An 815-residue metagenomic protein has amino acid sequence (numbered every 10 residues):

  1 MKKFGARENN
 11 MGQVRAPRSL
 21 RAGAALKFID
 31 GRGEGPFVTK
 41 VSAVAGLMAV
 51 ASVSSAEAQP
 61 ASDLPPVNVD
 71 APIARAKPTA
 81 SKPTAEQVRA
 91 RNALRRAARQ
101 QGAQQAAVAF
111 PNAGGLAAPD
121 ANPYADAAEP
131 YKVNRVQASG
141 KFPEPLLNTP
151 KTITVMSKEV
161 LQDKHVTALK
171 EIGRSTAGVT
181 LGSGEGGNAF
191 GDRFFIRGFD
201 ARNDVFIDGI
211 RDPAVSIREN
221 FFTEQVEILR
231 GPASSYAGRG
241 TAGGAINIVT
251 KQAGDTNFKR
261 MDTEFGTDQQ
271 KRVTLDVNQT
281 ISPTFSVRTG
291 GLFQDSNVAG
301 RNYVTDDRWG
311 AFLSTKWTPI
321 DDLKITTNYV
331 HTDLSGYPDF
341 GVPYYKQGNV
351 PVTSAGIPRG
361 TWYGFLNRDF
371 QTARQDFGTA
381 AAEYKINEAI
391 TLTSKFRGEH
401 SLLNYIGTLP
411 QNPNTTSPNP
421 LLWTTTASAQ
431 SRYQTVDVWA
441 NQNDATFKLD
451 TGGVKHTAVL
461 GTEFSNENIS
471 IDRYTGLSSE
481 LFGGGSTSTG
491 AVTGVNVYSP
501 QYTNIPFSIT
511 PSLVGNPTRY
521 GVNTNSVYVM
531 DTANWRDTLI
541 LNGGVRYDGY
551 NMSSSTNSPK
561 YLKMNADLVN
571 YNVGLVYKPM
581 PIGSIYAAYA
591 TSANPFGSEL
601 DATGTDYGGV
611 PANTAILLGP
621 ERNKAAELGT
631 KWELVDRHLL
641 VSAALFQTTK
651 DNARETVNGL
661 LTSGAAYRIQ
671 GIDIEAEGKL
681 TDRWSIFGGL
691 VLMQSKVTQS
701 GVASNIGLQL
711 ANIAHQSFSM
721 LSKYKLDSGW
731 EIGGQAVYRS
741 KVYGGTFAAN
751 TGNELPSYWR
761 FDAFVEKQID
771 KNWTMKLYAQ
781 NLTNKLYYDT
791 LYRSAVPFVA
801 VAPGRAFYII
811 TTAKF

Functional and structural regions predicted by a protein language model:
P72-T256, L628: Acidic, small-polar-rich N-terminal luminal/periplasmic segments of exported/outer-membrane proteins
F222-E224, S235-A311, P319-L323, D376 (+1 more regions): Outer-membrane beta-barrel translocator/receptor signature
Q294-A299, A311-T318, D322-K385, H400-V436 (+4 more regions): Acidic/polar loop-and-plug regions of large Gram-negative outer-membrane beta-barrel proteins
K316-I320, V436, K455-E467, T518-K650 (+3 more regions): Structural signature of Gram-negative outer-membrane beta-barrels, strongest in the C-terminal barrel of TonB-dependent
G378-H400, A429-S555: Face-selective signature of the C-terminal outer-membrane beta-barrel domain
E383-N387, T391-R397, S401-G407, I585-Y586 (+4 more regions): Membrane-embedded beta-barrel scaffold of Gram-negative outer-membrane proteins
S642-T649, T662-F747, T783, T812: Gram-negative outer-membrane beta-barrel transporters
Y738-F747, E766-F815: C-terminal beta-signal and adjacent terminal beta-strands/loops of Gram-negative outer-membrane beta-barrel proteins
